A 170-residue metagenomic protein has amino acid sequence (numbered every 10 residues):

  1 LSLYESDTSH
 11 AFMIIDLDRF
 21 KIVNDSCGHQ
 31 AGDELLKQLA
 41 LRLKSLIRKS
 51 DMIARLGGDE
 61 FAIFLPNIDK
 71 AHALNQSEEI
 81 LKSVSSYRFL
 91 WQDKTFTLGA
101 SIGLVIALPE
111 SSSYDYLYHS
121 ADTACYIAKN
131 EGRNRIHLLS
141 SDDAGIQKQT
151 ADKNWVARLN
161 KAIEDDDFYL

Functional and structural regions predicted by a protein language model:
L1-A11, D18-R48, A54-G58, A62-P66 (+3 more regions): Conserved long alpha-helical elements within nucleotide-processing catalytic cores of c-di-GMP signaling and class III
T8-S9, K82, L90, E164-L170: PAS/PAS-like sensory domains
F12, F61, A100-L104: A structural signal for short, well-ordered beta-strand segments
M13, A151-L170: Active-site core of bacterial EAL-family cyclic-dinucleotide phosphodiesterase domains
I14, L65, S86, L104-I106: Sensory input modules used in signal transduction, predominantly PAS/LOV/GAF but also related non-catalytic regulatory
L17, G58, R133, S141: ATP/adenylate-binding site constellation spanning eukaryotic-like Ser/Thr protein kinases, ABC-transporter
I53, E79, S83, L90 (+4 more regions): Cyclic nucleotide signaling catalytic output domains
T97-G99, D167: Beta-strand residues that line the small-molecule/cofactor-binding core of sensory signal-transduction domains
